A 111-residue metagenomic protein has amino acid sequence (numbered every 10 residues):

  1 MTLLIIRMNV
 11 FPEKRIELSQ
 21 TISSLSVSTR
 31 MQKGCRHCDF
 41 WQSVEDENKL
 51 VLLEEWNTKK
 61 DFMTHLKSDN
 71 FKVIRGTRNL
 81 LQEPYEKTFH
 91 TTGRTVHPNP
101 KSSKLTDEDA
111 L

Functional and structural regions predicted by a protein language model:
T2-M8: Active-site-flanking beta-strand signature of metal-NTP-handling nucleotidyl enzymes and homologous cyclase-like
N9-E17: Short, surface-exposed ligand-recognition loops at beta-strand->loop->(often short) alpha-helix junctions that present
E13, E47, D69-K72, R94-T95: Short alpha-helical
S24, M31-R36, E55-F89: An amphipathic, aromatic/His-enriched active-site/gating alpha helix that lines ligand/cofactor pockets
V27-V51: Short, glycine- and small/hydrophobic-rich beta-strand elements in well-ordered beta-sheets
F40-D46, G76-L111: Glycine-rich beta-strand-turn "strand-cap" elements at beta-sheet edges
